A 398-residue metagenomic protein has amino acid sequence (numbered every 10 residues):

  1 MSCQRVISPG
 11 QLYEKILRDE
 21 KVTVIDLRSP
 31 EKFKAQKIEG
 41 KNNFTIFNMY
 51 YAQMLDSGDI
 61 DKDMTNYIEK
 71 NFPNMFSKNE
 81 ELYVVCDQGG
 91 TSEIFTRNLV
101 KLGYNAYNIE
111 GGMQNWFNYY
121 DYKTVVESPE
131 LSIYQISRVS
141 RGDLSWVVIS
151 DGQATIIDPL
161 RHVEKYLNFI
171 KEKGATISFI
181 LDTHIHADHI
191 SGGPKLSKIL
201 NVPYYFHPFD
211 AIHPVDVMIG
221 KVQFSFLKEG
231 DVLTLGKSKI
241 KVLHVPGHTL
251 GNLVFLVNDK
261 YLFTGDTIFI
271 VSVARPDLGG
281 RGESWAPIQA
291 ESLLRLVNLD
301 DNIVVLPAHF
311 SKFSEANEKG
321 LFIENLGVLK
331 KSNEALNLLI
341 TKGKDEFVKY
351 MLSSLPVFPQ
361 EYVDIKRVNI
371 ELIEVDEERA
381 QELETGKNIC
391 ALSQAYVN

Functional and structural regions predicted by a protein language model:
S2-V6, E14, I38, F95-G103 (+4 more regions): Accessory terminal helices/loops
C3-E80, R161: Positively charged, proline/Ser/Thr-rich regional signature most characteristic of the Rhodanese/CDC25-like
S29-E31, V125-K173, V254-G265, V271: Conserved beta-strand hairpin/beta-sheet module of binuclear metal-dependent hydrolase folds, prominently
Q53, G142, A154, H162-K241 (+1 more regions): Active-site HxH/HxHxD metal-binding segment of metal-dependent hydrolases
K62-M113: Catalytic cysteine-centered active loop of the rhodanese-like fold, especially the PTP/DSP P-loop
C86, I156-D158, T176-H186, Y204-F209 (+5 more regions): Active-site neighborhood of phospho(di)ester-bond hydrolases with catalytic His/Asp-centered motifs
T91, V163-E164, I185-S191, A211-P214 (+4 more regions): Active-site environment of divalent metal-dependent phosphoester hydrolases
P276-L299: Active-site-adjacent loop/tail segments of enzyme domains
